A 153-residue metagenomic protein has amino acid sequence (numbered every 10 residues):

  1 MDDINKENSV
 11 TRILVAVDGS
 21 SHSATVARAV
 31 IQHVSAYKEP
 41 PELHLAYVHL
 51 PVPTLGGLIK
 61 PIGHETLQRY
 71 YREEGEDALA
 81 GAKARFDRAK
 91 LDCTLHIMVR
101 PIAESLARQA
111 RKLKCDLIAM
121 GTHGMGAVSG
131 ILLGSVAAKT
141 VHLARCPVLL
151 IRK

Functional and structural regions predicted by a protein language model:
M1-N5, S9, R108-K153: Gly/Ser-rich helix-loop-strand patches that form or flank binding pockets for ribonucleotide-derived cofactors
M1-N8, Q32, A84-I118: Structural beta-alpha unit
D3-I62, L91: Small/aliphatic-rich secondary-structure junction motif
T25, S105, A127: Phosphate- and divalent-cation-binding pockets in alpha/beta enzyme and binding domains that engage nucleotide-derived
A29, E73-A82, S105: Short, solvent-exposed amphipathic alpha-helices that sit in or adjacent to ligand/effector-binding or catalytic
H44-A46, T94-M98, L149: General small-molecule cofactor/ligand-binding pocket signal
L45, G81-F86: Predominantly soluble domains enriched in secretory-pathway, periplasmic, or organellar proteins
G63-D77: A short acidic, glycine-rich active-site loop that binds or catalyzes chemistry on phosphate/adenosine moieties
